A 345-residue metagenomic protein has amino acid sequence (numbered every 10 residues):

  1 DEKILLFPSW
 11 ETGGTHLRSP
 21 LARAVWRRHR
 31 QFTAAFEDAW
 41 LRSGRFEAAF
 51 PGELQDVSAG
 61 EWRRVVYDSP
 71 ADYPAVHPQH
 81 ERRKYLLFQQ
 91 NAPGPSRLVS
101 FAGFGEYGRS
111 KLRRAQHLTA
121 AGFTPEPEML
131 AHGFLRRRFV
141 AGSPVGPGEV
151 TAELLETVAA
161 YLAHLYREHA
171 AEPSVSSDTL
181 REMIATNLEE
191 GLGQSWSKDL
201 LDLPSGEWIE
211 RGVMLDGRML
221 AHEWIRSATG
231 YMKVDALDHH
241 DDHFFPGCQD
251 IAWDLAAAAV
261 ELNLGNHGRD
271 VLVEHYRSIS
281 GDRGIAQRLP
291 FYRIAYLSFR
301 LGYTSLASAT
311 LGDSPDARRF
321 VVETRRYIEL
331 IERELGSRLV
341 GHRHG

Functional and structural regions predicted by a protein language model:
E2-G14, A24-A35, E126-L135, F244 (+2 more regions): A generic structural motif
E2-L5, S19-T33, P93-G94, L118-E126 (+1 more regions): Structural alpha-beta junctions
L6-T12, H16-S19, R23, R27 (+3 more regions): Helix-rich C-terminal or lid/interface subdomains of diverse kinases
V25-P70, G191-G193: Juxta-kinase regulatory segment immediately upstream of eukaryotic protein kinase catalytic domains
W62-L201, A221-E223, A228-G230, V234-S298: Conserved ATP-binding subdomain of kinase catalytic cores across diverse folds
L201-L203, W208: Pre-Walker A segment
R211-A221: Catalytic-loop of the protein kinase fold
L339-G345: Long, compositionally biased intrinsically disordered regions
